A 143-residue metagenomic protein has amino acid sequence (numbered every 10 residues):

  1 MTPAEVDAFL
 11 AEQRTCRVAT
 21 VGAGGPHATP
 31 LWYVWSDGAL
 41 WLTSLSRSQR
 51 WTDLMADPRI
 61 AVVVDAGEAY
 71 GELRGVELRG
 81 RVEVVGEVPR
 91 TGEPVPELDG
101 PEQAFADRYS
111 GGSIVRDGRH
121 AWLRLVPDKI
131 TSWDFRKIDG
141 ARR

Functional and structural regions predicted by a protein language model:
M1, E72-R143: Charged, gly/pro-rich active-site loop segments
M1-R17: Short, basic/aromatic recognition patches
D7-A8, W32, T52, E68 (+1 more regions): Short secondary-structure boundary/capping segments
L10, D53-L54, F105, L125: A generic structural signal for nonpolar/aromatic side chains embedded in well-ordered alpha-helices
Q13-S46, L54, V62-D65, R74: Short beta-strand segments
T20-G22, V64-G67, G111-G118: A short, aromatic/hydrophobic, helix- or strand-capping loop or linear motif that either lines the entrance/gate
S48-R50, A69, D139-G140: Short, surface-exposed beta-strand-loop junctions and turns on beta-sheet-rich folds
P58: Residues that scaffold, gate, or flank divalent-cation-dependent active/transport sites
